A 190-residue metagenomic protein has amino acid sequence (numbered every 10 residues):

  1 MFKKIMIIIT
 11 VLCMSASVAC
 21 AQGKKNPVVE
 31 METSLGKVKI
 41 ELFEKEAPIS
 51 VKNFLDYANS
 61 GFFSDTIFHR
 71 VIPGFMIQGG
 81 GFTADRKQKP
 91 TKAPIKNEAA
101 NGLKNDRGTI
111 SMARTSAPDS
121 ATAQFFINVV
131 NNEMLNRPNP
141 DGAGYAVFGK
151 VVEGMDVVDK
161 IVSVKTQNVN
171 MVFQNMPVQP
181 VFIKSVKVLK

Functional and structural regions predicted by a protein language model:
F2-I9, C13, A19-K190: Cyclophilin-like peptidyl-prolyl cis-trans isomerases
